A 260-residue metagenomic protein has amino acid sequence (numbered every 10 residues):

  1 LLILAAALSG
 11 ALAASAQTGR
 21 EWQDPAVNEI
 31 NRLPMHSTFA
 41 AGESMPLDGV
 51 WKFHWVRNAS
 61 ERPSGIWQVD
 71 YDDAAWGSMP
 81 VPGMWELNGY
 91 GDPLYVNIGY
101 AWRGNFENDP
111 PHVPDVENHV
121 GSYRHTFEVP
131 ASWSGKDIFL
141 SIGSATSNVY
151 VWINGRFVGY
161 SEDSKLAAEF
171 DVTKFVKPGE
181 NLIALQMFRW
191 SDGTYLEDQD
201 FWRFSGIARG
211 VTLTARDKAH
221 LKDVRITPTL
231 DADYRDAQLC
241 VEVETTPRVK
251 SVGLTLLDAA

Functional and structural regions predicted by a protein language model:
L2-A11: Bacterial N-terminal signal peptides
A13-A16: Boundary at the C-terminal end of the N-terminal hydrophobic targeting segment
T18-T38, F53-V56, R62, L87 (+4 more regions): Accessory beta-strand-rich segments of carbohydrate-active enzymes
T38-R57, V69, G77-S78: Mature N-terminal segment immediately following signal peptide/propeptide cleavage in secreted/periplasmic
A41-G42, H112-E117, T229-Y234: Short, solvent-exposed beta-strand/turn "edge" segments of beta-rich domains on protein surfaces
F53-H54, G65-P93: Predominantly extracellular/luminal regions of secreted and cell-surface proteins, especially disulfide-bonded
K218-P247: Surface beta-strand/loop "capping" patches
